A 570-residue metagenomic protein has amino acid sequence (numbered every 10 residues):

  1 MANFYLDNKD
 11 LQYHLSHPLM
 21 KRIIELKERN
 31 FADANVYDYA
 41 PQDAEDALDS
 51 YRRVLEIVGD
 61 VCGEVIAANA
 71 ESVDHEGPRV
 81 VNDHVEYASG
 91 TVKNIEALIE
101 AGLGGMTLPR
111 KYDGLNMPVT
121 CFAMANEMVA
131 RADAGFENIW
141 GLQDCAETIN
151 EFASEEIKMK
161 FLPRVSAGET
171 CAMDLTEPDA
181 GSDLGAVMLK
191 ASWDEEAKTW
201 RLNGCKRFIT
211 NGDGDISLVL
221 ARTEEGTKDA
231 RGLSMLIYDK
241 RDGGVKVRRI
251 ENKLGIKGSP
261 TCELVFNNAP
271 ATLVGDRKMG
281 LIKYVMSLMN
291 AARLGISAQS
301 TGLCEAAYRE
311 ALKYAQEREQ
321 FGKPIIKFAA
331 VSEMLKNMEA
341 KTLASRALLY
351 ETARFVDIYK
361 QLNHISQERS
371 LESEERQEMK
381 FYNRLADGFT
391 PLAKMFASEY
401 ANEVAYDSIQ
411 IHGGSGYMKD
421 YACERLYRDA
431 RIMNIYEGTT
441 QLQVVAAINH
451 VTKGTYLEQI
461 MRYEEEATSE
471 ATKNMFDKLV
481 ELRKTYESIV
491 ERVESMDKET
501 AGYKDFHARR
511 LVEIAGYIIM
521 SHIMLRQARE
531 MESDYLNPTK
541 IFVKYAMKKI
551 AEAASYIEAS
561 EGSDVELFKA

Functional and structural regions predicted by a protein language model:
M1-V81, V85: Extended, charge-enriched "interface" segments that sit outside catalytic cores
A2-Y5, K9-D10, H17-L19, I256 (+4 more regions): Alpha-helix capping/hinge segments and adjacent helical runs
N35-V36, R241-G244, R248, P260-A292 (+3 more regions): A glycine-rich, basic-preceded beta-loop-alpha segment at the flavin cofactor/substrate interface of flavin-utilizing
G59-D60, G90-P163, A167, T210-G212 (+2 more regions): Internal helix-loop-helix
T148, S154-K160, T439, V445-S488: A structural-propensity feature for long, helix-poor, extended segments
T199-V245: A short core secondary-structure module
L343-K394, E494-F506, L525-S533: C-terminal helix-coil-helix/basic helical segment that borders enzyme active sites and/or dimer interfaces and provides
G454, E466, E470-A570: C-terminal amphipathic alpha-helical interaction region
